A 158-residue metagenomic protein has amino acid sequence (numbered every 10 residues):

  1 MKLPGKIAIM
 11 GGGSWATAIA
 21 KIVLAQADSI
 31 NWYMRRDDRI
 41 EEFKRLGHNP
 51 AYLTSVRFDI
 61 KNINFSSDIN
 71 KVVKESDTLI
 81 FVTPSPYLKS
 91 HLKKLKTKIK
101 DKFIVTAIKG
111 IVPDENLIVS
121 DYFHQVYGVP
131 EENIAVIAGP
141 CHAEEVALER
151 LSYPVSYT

Functional and structural regions predicted by a protein language model:
M1-V56, I63-S67: NAD(P)+-binding Rossmann beta1-loop-alpha1 motif at the extreme N-terminus of oxidoreductases
L3, Q26, D59, K98 (+1 more regions): Short, structurally constrained coil/turn elements that cap an alpha-helix or connect an alpha-helix to the following
K44-R45, P50, R57, F103 (+2 more regions): Short, functionally important structural connectors and interaction interfaces within domains
G47-Y52, Y122-F123, S152-P154: Short, hinge-like loop/turn segments at secondary-structure boundaries
V56-K61, F81-T83: Short, flexible loop segments at the rims of nucleotide/cofactor-binding pockets, characterized by
I69, V73-K74, T78-L151: Rossmann-like NAD(P)(H) cofactor-binding subdomain of soluble oxidoreductases
Y157-T158: Conserved small/polar residues in nucleotide/adenosyl-binding loops
